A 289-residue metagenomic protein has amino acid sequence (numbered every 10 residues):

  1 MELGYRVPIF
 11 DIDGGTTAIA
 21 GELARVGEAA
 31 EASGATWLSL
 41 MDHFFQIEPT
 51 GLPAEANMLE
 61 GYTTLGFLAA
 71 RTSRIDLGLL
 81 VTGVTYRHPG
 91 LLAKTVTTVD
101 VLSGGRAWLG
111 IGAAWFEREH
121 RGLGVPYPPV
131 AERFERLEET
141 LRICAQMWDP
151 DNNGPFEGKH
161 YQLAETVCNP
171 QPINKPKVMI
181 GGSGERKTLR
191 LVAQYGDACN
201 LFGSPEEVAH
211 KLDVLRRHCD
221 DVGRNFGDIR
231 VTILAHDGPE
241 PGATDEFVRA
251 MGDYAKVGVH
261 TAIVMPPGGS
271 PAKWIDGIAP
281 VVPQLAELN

Functional and structural regions predicted by a protein language model:
M1-G15, R74, F116-L123, E157-P176 (+2 more regions): N-terminal small/glycine-rich loop or linker at the start of catalytic domains across soluble metabolic enzymes
M1-R71, K175-P176, S204-E206, L234 (+4 more regions): N-terminal beta1-alpha1-beta2 module of alpha/beta enzyme domains
L3-V7, L38-L40, D76-L79, A107-I111 (+4 more regions): Hydrophobic faces of well-ordered beta-strands that scaffold small-molecule active sites in alpha/beta enzyme cores
V7-G21, T82-G90, N174-G184, L234-D245: Active-site mouth loops of central-metabolism enzymes
P8-F10, H43, T82-V84, G112-F116 (+5 more regions): Active-site beta-loop-alpha junctions enriched in small/polar residues
T17-A30, L92-T95, G181-Q194, P241-A255: Short, acidic/polar
E31-A32, L65-R74, V96, D100-R106 (+3 more regions): Acidic (Asp/Glu)-rich catalytic clusters
E48-L52, L79, T85-Y195, A209-L215: Internal, glycine-rich beta/alpha segment that forms the wall or movable "lid" of small-molecule/cofactor binding
